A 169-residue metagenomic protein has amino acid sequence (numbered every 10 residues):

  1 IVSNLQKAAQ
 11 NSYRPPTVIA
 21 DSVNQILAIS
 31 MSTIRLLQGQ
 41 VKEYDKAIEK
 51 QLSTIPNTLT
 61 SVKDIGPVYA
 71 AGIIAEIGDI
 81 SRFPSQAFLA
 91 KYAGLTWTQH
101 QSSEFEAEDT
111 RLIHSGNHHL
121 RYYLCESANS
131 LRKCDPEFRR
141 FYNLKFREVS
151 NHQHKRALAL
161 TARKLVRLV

Functional and structural regions predicted by a protein language model:
I1-V169: A detector of single, family-specific signature residues that are central to catalytic or substrate-handling motifs
